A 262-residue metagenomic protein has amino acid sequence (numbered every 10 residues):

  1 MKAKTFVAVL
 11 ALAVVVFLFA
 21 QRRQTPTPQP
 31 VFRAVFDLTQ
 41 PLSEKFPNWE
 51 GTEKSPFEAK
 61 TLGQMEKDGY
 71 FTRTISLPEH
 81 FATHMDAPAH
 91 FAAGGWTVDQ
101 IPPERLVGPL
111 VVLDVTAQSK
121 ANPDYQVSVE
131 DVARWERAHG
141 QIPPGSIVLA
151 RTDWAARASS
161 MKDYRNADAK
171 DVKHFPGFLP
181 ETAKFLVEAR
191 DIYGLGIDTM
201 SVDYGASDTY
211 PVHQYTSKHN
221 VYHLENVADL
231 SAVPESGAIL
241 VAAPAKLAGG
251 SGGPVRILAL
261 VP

Functional and structural regions predicted by a protein language model:
K2-F6, F17-P262: Active-/binding-site microenvironments in catalytic and ligand-binding cores
L10-V16: Eukaryotic N-terminal low-complexity, Ser/Thr- and Lys/Arg-rich leader segments that predominantly function as
